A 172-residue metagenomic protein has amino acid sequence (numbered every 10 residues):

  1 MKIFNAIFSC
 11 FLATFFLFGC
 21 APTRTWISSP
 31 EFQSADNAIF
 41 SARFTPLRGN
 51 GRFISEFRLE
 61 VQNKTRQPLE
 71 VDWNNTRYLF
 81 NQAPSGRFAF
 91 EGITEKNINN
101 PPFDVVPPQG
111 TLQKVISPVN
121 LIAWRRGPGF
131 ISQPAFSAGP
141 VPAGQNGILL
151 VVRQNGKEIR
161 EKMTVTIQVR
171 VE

Functional and structural regions predicted by a protein language model:
M1-C20: Sec-dependent bacterial lipoprotein signal peptides
C20-E56, K64-Q67, I93-D104, L112 (+2 more regions): Membrane engagement elements in two modes
R43, L79, L149-V151: Residues in well-ordered beta-strands of folded domains
Q62-L121: The feature marks short-to-medium sequence segments in extracytoplasmic or secretory-pathway proteins
A123-Q154: Short, surface-exposed ligand- or partner-binding patches at beta-edge/loop junctions that are enriched in aromatics
